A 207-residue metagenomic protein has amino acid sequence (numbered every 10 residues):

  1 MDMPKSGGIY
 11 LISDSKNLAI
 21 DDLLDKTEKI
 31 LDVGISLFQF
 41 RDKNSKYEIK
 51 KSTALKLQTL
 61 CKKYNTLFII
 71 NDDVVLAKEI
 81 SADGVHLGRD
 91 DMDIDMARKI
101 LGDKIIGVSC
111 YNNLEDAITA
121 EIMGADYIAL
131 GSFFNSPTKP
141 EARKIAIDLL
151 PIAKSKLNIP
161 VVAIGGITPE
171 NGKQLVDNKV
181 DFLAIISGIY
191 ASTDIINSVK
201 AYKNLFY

Functional and structural regions predicted by a protein language model:
M1-I94, K99-Y127, I145, I152 (+3 more regions): Conserved N-terminal beta1-alpha1 strand-loop-helix module at the mouth
F40, A77, F134-P140: A short acidic, helix-capping loop that chelates divalent metal ions and anchors anionic groups
K139-I145, L149: Substrate-recognition "cap/lid" segment bordering the active-site pocket of phosphatases
V176-K179: Extended hydrophobic
F182: C-terminal binding/interaction regions
